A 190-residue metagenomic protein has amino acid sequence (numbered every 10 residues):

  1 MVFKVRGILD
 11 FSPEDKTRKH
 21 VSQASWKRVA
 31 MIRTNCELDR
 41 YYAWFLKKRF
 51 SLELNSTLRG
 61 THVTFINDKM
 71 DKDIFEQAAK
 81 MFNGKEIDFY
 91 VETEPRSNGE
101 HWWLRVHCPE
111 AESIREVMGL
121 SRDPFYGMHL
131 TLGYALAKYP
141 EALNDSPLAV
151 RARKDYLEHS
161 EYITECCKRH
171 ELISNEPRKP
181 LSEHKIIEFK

Functional and structural regions predicted by a protein language model:
M1-K190: Histidine-dependent nucleotide/RNA phosphoesterase domain, centered on the 2H-phosphoesterase fold with its duplicated
